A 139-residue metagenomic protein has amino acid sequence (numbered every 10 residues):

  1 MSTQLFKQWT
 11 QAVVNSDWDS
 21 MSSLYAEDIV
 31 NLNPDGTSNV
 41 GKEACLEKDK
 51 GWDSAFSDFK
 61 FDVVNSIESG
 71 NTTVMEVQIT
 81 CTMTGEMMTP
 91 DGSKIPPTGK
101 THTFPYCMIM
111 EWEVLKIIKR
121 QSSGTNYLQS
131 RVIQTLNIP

Functional and structural regions predicted by a protein language model:
M1, L32, L46, K50-P139: A beta-strand edge to alpha-helix "cap/lid" segment located at domain peripheries
S2, V14, S38, H102: Aromatic-acidic/polar surface patches that form glycan- and anion
T3-E27: Short acidic-aromatic low-complexity motifs
T10, T37, N65-I67: Structured beta->alpha junctions
S22-E27, N39-V40, T82-E86, Y106: Short amphipathic alpha-helical segments, especially helix-boundary/capping motifs
L24, V30-V40, G51-A55: A short gly/proline-enriched turn/hairpin at secondary-structure junctions
E43: Short, helix-capping/interhelical loops that line the mouth of catalytic, cofactor-, or ligand-binding pockets
